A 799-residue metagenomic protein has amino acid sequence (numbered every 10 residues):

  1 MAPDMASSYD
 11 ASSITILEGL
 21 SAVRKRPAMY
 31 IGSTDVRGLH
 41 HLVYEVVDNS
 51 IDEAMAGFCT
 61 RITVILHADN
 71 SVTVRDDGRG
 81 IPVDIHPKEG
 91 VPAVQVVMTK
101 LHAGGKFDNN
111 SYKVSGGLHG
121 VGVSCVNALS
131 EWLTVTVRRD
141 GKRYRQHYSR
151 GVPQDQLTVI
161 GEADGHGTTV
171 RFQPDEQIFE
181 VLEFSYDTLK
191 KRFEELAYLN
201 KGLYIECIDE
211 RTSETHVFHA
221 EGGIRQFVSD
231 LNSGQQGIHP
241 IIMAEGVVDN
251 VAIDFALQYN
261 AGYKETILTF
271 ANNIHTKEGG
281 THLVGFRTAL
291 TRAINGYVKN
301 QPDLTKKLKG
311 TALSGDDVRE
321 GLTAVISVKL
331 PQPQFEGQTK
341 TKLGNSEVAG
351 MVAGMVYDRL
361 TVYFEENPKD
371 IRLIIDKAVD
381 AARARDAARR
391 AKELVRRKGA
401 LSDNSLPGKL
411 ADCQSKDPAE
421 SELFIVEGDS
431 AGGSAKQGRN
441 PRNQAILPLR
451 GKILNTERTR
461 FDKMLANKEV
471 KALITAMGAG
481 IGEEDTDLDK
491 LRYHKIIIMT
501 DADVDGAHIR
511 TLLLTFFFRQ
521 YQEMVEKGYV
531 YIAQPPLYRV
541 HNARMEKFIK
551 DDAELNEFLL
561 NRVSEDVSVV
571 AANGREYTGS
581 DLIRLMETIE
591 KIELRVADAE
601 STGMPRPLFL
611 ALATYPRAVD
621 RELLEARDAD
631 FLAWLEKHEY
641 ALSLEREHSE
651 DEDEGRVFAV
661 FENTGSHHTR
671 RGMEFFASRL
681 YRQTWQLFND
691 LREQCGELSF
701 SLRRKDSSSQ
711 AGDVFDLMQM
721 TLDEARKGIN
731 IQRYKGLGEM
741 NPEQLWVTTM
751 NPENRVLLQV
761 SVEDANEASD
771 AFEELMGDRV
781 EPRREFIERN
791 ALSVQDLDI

Functional and structural regions predicted by a protein language model:
M1-I799: Conserved phosphate-chemistry cores used by DNA topoisomerases
